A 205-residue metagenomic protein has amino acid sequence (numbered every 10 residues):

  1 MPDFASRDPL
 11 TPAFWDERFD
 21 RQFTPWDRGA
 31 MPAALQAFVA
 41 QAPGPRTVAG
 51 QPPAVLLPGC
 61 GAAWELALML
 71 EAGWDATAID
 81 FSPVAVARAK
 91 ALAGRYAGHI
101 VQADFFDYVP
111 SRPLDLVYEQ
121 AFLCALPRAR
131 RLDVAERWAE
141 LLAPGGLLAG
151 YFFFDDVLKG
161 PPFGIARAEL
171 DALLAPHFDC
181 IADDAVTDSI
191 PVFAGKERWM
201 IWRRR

Functional and structural regions predicted by a protein language model:
M1-L57, G61-R112, L126-R205: Class I (Rossmann-like) S-adenosyl-L-methionine-dependent methyltransferase catalytic domain, capturing the SAM-binding
D115: Conserved acidic residues
Y118: A conserved beta-strand element that flanks and buttresses the S-adenosyl-L-methionine
A121-A125: Short catalytic micro-motifs in class I SAM-dependent methyltransferases
